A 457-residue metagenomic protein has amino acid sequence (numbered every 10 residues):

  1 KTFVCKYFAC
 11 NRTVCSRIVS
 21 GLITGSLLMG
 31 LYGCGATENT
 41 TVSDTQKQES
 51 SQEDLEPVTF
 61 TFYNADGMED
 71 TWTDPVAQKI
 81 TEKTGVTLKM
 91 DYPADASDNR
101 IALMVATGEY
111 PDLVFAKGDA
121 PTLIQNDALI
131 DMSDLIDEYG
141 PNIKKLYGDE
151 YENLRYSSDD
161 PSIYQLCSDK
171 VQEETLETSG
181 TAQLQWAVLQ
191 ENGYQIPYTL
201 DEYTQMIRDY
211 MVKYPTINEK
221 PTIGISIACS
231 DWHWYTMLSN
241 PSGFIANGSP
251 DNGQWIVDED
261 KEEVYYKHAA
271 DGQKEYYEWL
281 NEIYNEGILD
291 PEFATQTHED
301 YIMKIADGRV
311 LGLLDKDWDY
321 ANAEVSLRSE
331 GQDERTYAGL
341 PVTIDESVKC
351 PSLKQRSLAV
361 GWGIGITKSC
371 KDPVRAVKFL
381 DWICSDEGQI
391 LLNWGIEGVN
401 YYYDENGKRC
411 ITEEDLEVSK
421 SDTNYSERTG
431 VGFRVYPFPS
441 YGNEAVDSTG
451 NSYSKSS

Functional and structural regions predicted by a protein language model:
K1-V14: N-terminal secretory signal peptides that target proteins for export/translocation
V4, V19-I23, L27-S457: Extracytoplasmic/secretory soluble proteins
